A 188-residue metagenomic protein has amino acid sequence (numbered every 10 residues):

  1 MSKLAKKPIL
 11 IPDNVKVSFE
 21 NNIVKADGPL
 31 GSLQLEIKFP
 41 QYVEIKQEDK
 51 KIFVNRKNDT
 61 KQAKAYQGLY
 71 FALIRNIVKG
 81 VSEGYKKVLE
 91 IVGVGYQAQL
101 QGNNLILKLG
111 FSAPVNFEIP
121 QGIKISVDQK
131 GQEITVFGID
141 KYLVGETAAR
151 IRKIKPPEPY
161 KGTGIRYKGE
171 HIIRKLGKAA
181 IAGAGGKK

Functional and structural regions predicted by a protein language model:
M1-K188: Ribosome-associated RNA-binding proteins
